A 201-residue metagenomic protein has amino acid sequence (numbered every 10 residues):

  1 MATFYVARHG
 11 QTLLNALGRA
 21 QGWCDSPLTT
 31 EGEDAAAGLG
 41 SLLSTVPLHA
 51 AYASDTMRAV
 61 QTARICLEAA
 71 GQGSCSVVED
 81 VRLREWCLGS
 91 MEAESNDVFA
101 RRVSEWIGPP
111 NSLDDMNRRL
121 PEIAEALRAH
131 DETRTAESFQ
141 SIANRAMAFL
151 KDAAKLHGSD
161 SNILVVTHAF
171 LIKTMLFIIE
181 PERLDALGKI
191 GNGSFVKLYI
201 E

Functional and structural regions predicted by a protein language model:
F4, S159-A169: Generic beta-sheet signal
Y5, Q11-C66, T135-A143: Loop-to-helix element that buttresses phosphate recognition and phosphoryl-transfer chemistry
H9, R82, H168: Active-site glycine-centered loops adjacent to acidic/histidine catalytic or metal-binding residues that shape
T12, L171-I172: Short active-site segment of divalent metal-dependent hydrolases/proteases that encodes the spacing between
G40-L113: Phosphate-coordination/substrate-recognition cap region in phosphate-metabolizing enzymes
T45-P47, A153-S161: Glycine-rich phosphate-binding loop signature in dinucleotide/nucleotide-binding domains
E105-S141: Short glycine/proline- and acidic residue-enriched helix-loop micro-motifs that form flexible lids or anion-recognition
P121, E182-E201: Domain-level recognition of soluble alpha/beta enzyme cores, biased toward histidine phosphatases/phosphomutases
